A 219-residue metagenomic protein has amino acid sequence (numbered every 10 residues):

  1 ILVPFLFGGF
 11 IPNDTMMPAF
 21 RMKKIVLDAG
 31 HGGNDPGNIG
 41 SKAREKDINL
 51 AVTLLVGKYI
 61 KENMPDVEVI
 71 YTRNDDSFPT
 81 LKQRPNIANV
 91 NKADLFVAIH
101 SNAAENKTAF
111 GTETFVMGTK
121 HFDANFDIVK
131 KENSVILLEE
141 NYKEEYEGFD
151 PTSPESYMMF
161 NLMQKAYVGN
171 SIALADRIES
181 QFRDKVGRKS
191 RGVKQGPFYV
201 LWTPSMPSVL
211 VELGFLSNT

Functional and structural regions predicted by a protein language model:
I1-G8: Bacterial N-terminal signal peptides
L2, I70, K107, S190-R191 (+1 more regions): Alpha-helical protein-protein interaction elements
F10-F149, Q164-V168, I172-D176, K194: Catalytic-core regions of hydrolytic enzymes
N102, E155-T219: Active-site-adjacent mobile loop/cap segments within catalytic or ligand-binding domains
F122-D123, T152-S153, N218: Intrinsic-disorder/low-complexity, polar/charged segments
